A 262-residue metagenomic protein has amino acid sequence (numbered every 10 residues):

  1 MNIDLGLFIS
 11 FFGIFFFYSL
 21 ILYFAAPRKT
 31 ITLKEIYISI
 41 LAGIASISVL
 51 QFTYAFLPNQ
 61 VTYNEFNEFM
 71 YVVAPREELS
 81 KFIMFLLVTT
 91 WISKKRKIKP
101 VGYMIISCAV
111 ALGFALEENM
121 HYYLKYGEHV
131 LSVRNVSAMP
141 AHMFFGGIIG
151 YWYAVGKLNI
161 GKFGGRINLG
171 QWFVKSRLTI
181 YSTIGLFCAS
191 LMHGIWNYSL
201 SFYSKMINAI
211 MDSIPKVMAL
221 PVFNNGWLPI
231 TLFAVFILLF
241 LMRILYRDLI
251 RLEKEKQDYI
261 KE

Functional and structural regions predicted by a protein language model:
M1-E262: Hydrophobic alpha-helical segments at protein termini of multi-pass membrane proteins
